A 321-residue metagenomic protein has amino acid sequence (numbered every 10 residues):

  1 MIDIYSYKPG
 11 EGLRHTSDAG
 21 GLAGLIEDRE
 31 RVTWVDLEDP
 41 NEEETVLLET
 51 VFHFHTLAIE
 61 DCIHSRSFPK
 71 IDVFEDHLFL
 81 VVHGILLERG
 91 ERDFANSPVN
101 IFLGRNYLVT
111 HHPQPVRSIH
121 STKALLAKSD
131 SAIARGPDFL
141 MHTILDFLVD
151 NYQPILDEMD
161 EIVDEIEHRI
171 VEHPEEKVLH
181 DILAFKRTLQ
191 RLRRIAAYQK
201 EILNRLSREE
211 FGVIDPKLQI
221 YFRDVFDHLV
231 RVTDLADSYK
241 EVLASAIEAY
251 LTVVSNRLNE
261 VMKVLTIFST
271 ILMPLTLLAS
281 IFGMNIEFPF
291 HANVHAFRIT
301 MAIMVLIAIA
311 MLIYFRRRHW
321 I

Functional and structural regions predicted by a protein language model:
M1-D224, H228-S238, A244, F290 (+2 more regions): Peripheral, non-transmembrane regulatory/ligand-interaction domains of membrane transport proteins
D227-I321: Hydrophobic alpha-helical transmembrane segments and their immediately adjacent juxtamembrane loops
